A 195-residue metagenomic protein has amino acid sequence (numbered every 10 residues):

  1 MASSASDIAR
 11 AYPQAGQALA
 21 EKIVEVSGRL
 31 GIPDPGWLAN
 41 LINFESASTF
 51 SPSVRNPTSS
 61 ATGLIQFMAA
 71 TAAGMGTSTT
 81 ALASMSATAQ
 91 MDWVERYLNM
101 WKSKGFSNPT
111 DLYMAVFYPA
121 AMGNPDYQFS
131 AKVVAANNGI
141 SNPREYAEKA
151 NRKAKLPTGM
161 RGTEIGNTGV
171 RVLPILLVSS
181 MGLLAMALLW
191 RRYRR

Functional and structural regions predicted by a protein language model:
A2-A15, E21-E25, R29-L30, A70-R195: Non-catalytic cell-wall polysaccharide-engagement segments
A15-G16, A61: Charged, low-complexity surface patches
S27, G36-W37, L41: N-terminal carbohydrate-binding/catalytic regions of secreted carbohydrate-active enzymes
P33: Short, well-ordered surface patches within globular domains
W37-L38, G63, N108-L112: Residue-level detector of well-ordered alpha-helical segments, enriched for hydrophobic/aromatic packing positions
N40-E45, A115-P119: Short acidic/histidine-centered micro-motifs embedded in hydrophobic/aromatic stretches that mark compact functional
E45-F50, A120-N124: Short alpha-helix boundary/capping elements
S51-M75, Y113-A115: Short, surface-exposed glycine/acidic/tryptophan-bearing loops
